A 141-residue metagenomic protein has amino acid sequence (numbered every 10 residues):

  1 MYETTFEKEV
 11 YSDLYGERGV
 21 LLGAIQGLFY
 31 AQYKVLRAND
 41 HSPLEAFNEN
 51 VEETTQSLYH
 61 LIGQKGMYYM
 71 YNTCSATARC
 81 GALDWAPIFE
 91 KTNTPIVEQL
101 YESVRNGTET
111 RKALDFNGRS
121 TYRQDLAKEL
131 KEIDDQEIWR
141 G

Functional and structural regions predicted by a protein language model:
M1-L21, L44, T110: Conserved Rossmann-fold dehydrogenase catalytic segment
A38-G141: NAD(P)-dependent Rossmann-like dehydrogenase/reductase catalytic/cofactor-binding core
